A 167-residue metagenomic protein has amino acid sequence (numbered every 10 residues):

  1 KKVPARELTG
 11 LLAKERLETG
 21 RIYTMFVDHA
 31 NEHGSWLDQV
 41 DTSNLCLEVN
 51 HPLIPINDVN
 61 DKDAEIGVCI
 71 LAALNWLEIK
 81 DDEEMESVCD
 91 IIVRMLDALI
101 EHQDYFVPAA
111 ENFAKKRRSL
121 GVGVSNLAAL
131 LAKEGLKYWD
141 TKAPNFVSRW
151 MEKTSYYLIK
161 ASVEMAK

Functional and structural regions predicted by a protein language model:
K1-K2, G135-W139: Short amphipathic alpha-helical segments with coiled-coil-like heptad repeat character
K1-T19, V27: Polar, glycine-rich mid-to-C-terminal structural blocks that act as macromolecule-binding/assembly scaffolds
A5-L8, L17, A64-C69, C89-I92 (+3 more regions): Active-site-proximal structural scaffolding
R16-A114, V124-E134: Function-dense linear segments that define catalytic or interfacial modules in macromolecule-processing proteins
C89-E111, K137-K167: Internal maturation/activation junctions in enzymes
K116-R118: Short basic-aromatic helix/loop recognition motifs at nucleic-acid and histone-peptide binding interfaces
